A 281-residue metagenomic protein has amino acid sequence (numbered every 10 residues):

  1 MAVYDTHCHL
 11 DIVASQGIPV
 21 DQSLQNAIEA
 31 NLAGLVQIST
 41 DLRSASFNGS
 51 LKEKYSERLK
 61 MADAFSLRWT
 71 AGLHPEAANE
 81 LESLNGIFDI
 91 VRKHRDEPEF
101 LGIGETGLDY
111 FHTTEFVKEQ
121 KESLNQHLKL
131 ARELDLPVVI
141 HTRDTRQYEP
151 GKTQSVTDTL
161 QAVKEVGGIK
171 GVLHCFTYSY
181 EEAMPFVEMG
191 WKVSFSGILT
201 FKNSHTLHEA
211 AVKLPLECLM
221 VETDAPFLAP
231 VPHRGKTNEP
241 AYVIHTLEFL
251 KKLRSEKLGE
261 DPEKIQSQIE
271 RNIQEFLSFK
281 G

Functional and structural regions predicted by a protein language model:
M1-G281: Mid-domain alpha/beta scaffold segments of enzyme catalytic cores
